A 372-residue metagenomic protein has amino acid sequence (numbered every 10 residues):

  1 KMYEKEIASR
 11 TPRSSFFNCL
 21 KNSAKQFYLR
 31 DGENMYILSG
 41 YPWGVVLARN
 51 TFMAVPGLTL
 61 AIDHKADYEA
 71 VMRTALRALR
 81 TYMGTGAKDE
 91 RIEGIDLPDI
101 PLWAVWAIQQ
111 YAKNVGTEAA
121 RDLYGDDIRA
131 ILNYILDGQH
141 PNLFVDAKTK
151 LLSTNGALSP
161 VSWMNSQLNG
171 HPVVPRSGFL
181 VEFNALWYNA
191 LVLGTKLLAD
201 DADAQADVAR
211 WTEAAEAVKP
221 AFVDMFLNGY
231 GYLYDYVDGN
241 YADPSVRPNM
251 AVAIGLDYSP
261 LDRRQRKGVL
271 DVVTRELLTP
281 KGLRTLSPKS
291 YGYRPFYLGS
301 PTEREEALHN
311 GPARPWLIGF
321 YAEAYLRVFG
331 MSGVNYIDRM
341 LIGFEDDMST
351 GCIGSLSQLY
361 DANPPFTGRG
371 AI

Functional and structural regions predicted by a protein language model:
K1-V45, A70-D89, H140-F179, A217-P315 (+1 more regions): Extended glycan-interaction surfaces of carbohydrate-active proteins
V45-T51, V55-V161, L180-N184, Y188 (+2 more regions): Aromatic-rich carbohydrate-recognition surfaces in CAZymes
G57, A107-Q110, L193, L197-D200 (+2 more regions): Amphipathic, soluble alpha-helical interaction motifs
Y111-L123, L191-W211, R264, V328-M331: Inter-helical turn/loop segments and adjacent helix faces that build the functional surface of alpha-helical bundle
Y134, F179-L198, A209-E216: Aromatic- and glycine-enriched pocket-lining scaffold segments that form the walls of small-molecule binding clefts
L193-A199, A253, D257-P260, G319-V328: Extended, well-ordered alpha-helical segments in internal regulatory regions
D201-E213, A217-K219, G229, Y325-D346 (+2 more regions): Beta-rich accessory regions
